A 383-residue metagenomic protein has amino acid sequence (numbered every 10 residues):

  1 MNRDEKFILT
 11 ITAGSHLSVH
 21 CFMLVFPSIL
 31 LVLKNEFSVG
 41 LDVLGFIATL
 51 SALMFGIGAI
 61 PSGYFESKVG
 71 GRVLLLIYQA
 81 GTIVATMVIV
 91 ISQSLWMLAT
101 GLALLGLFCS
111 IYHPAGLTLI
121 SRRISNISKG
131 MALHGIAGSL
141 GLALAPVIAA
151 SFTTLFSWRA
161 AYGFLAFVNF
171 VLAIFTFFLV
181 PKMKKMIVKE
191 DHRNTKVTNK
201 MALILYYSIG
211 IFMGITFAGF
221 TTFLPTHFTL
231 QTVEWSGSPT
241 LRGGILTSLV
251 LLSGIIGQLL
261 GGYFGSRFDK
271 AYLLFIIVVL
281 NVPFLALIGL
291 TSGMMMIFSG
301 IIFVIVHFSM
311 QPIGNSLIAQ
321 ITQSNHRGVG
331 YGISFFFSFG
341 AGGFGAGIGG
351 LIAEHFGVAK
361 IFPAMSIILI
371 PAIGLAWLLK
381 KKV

Functional and structural regions predicted by a protein language model:
L24, A52-I60, L142-A143, L251-L259 (+1 more regions): Residue-level signature of mid-helix packing/kink "hotspots" within the transmembrane helices of 12-pass Major
F26-P27, A202-I255: Extracytoplasmic gate region of multi-pass secondary transporters
I57-Q93: Conserved MFS/SLC helix-loop-helix module at the cytosolic interface between two early adjacent transmembrane helices
G58-G70, G257-D269, A353: Helix-to-loop junctions at the C-terminal end of transmembrane segments in multipass secondary transporters
G101-G138: Cytoplasmic helix-loop-helix junction between adjacent transmembrane helices in 12-TM secondary transporters
A160-F178, F362-L378: Symmetry-related core transmembrane helices of the 12-TM Major Facilitator Superfamily/SLC fold
F268-L317: C-terminal transmembrane helical hairpin of 12-TM major facilitator-type secondary transporters
I321, N325-F356: A late C-terminal transmembrane helix in Major Facilitator Superfamily
